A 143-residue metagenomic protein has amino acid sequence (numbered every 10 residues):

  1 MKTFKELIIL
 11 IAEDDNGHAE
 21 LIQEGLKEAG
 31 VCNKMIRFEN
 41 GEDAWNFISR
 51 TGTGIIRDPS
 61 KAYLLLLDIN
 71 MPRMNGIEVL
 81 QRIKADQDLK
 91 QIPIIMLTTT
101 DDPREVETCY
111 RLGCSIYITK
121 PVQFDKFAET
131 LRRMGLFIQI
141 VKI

Functional and structural regions predicted by a protein language model:
M1-L10, N16-K34, E42, S49 (+2 more regions): Non-catalytic signal-transmission and effector/linker regions of two-component phosphorelay proteins
R37, R73-M74: Residue-level signal for the "D+5" position in two-component response regulator receiver
I69-M71: Receiver (REC) domain active-site loop signature in two-component systems and cognate sites in sensor histidine kinases
D88, T100-R104: Negatively charged, flexible loop motifs adjacent to catalytic sites in prokaryotic signal transduction proteins
S115: Short, glycine/charged-rich "phosphate-handling" switch motifs in NTP-dependent and phosphotransfer domains
K120: A Lys-centered signature of the CheY-like receiver
